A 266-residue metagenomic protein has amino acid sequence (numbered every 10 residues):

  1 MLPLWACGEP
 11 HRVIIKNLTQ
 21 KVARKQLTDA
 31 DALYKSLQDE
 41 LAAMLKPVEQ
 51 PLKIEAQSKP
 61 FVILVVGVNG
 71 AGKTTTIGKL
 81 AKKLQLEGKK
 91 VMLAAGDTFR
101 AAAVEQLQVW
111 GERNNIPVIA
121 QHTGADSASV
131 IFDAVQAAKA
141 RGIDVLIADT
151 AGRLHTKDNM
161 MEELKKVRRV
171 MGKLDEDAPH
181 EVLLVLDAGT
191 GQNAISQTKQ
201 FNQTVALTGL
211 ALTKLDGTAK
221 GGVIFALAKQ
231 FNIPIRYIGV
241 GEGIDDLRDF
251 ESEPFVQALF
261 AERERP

Functional and structural regions predicted by a protein language model:
M1-T98, A103-K139, I143-A148: Primarily NTPase-proximal linker/entry elements flanking Walker-type ATP/GTP-binding cores
Q106-L107, D126-R141, H155-A261: Conserved catalytic-core segment of NTP-binding enzymes
A151-R153: Short glycine-rich anion-binding loops that position phosphate/pyrophosphate groups of nucleotides and phosphorylated
